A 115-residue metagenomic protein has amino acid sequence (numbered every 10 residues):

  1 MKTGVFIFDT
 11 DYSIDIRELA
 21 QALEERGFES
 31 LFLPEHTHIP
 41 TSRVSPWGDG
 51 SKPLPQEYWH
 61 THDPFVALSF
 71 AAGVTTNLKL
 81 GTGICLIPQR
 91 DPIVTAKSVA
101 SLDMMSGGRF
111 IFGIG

Functional and structural regions predicted by a protein language model:
M1-V74: N-terminal beta1-alpha1-beta2 module of alpha/beta enzyme domains
T3-I7, L31-L33, K79-T82, F110-I114: Hydrophobic faces of well-ordered beta-strands that scaffold small-molecule active sites in alpha/beta enzyme cores
Y12-E18, P88-M104: Glycine-rich anion/phosphate-binding loops
E24-E25, L68-N77, V99, D103-F110: Acidic (Asp/Glu)-rich catalytic clusters
G81-Q89: Conserved strand-turn element in the central/C-terminal portion of the radical SAM core barrel that lines
